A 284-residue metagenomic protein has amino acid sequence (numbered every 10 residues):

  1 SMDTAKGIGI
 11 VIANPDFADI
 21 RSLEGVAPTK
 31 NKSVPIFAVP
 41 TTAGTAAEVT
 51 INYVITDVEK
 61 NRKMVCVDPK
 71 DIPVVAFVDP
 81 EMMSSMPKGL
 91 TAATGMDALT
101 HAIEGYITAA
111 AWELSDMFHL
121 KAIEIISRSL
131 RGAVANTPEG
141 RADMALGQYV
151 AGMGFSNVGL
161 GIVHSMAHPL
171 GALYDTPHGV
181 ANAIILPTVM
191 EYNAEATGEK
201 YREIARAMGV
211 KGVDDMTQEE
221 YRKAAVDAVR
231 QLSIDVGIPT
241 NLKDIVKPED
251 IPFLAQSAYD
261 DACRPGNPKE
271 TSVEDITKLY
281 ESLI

Functional and structural regions predicted by a protein language model:
S1-E81: Glycine/threonine-rich beta-strand-loop-alpha-helix active-site module that forms ligand/phosphate-binding
K6, I10-N14, N157, H168 (+1 more regions): Short, well-ordered alpha-helices that flank and scaffold nucleotide-derived cofactor binding pockets
N52-V158: Carboxylate- and glycine-rich phosphate/diphosphate-binding segment that chelates Mg2+/Mn2+
L99-I103, M144-G152, M166, L186 (+4 more regions): Short alpha-helical scaffolding segments that buttress acidic/His motifs in well-ordered protein cores
A109-F118, A133-D143, V158-V163, D215-E219 (+2 more regions): Flexible, glycine/charged-enriched surface loops at secondary-structure junctions
V158-A224, R230: C-terminal catalytic subdomain
Y201, A205, K211-I284: C-terminal charged capping/lid subdomain of soluble metabolic enzymes
